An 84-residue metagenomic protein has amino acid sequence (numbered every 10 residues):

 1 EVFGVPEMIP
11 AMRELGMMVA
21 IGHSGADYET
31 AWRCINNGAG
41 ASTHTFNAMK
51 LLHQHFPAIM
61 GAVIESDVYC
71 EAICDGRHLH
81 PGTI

Functional and structural regions predicted by a protein language model:
V2-E7, E14: Non-catalytic interaction surface on structured domains
V2-F3, H23-D27, G76-L79: Short beta->alpha connector loops
M8, M12, T30-I84: Active-site-adjacent C-terminal substructures of enzyme catalytic domains
M12-I21: Short beta-strand/loop segments at the ligand-binding rim of alpha/beta enzyme cores
I21-G22, H44: Beta-strand scaffold of nucleotide-dependent catalytic cores
G22-H23, N37: Active-site-proximal beta-alpha core segment in soluble small-molecule metabolic enzymes
